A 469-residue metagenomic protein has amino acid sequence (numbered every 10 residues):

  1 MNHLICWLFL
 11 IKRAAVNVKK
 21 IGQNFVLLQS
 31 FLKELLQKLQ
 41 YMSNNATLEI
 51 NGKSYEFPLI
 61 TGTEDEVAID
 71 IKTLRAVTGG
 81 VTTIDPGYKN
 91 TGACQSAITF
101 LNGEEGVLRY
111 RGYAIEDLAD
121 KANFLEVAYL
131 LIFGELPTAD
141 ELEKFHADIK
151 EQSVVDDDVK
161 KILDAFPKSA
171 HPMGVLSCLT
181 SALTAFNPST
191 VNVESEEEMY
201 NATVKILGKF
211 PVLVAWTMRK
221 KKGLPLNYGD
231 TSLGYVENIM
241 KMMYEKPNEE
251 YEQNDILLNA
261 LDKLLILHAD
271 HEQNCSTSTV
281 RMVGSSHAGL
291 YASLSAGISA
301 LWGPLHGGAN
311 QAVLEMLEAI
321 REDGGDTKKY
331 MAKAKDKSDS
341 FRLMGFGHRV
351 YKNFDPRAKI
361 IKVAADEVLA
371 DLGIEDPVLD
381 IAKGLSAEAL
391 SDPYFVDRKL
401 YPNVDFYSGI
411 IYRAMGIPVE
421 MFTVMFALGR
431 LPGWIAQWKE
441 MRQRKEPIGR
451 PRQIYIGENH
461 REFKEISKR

Functional and structural regions predicted by a protein language model:
N2-H3, N24, Y41: Intrinsic-disorder-associated, low-complexity terminal segments enriched in Asp/Asn/His/Tyr and depleted of Lys/Arg
K12-A15, K19, Q23, L27-K38: Short, positively charged and aromatic/hydrophobic N-terminal segments
M42-R469: Non-transmembrane, aqueous-exposed alpha-helical and coiled segments at domain scale
